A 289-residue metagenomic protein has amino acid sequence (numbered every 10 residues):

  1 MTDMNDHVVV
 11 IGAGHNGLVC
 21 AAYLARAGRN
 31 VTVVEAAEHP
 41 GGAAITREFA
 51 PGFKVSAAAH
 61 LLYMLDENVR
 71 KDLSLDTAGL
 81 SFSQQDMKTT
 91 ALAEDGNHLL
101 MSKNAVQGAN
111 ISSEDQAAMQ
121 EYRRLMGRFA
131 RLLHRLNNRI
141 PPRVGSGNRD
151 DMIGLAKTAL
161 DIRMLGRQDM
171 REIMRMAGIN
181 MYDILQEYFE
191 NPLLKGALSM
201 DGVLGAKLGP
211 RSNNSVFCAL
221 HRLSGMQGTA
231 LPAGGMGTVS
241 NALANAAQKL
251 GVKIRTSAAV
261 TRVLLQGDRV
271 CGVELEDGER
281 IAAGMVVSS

Functional and structural regions predicted by a protein language model:
D3-G145: N-terminal glycine-rich phosphate/pyrophosphate-binding loop and immediately adjacent elements
M4-D6, L275-M285: Core beta-strand elements of the Rossmann-like FAD/NAD(P) dinucleotide-binding domain in flavoenzyme oxidoreductases
G12, S56-A57, K207, R211 (+1 more regions): Alpha-helix capping and helix-loop boundary segments enriched in small/acidic/polar residues
A13, V19, E121, M176 (+6 more regions): Generic recognition of stable, solvent-exposed alpha-helical segments in well-folded globular domains
F53, D95-N97, R269, D277-R280: Short acidic/polar mixed-charge low-complexity motifs
E94-S212: Rossmann-like flavin
C218-V270, E274: Helical element adjacent to the flavin cofactor pocket in flavoenzyme catalytic cores
S288-S289: Flavin (primarily FAD) binding-site architecture
